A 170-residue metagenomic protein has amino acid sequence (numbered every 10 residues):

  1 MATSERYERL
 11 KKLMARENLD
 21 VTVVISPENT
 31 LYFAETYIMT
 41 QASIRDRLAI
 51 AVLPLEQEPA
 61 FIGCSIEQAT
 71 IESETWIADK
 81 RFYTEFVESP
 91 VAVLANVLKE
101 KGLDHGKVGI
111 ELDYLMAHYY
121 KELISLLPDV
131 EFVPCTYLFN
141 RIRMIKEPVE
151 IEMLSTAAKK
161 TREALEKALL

Functional and structural regions predicted by a protein language model:
M1-A92, N96, K159, A164: N-terminal accessory/capping or targeting/presequence segment of soluble
S4-Y7, E88-L170: Flexible, acidic/His-enriched mid-domain "rim/lid" segments that flank
